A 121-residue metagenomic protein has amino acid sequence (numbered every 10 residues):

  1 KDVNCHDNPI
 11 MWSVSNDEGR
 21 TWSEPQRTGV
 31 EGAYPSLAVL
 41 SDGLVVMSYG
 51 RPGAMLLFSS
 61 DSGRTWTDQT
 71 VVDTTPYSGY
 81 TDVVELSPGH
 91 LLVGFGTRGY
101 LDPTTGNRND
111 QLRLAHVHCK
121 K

Functional and structural regions predicted by a protein language model:
K1-K121: Asp-box/BNR beta-propeller blade signature and adjacent active/binding-site loops in extracellular glycan-interacting
